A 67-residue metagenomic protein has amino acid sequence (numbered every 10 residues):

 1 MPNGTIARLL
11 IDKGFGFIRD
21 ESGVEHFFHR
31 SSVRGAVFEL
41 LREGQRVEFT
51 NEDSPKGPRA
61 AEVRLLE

Functional and structural regions predicted by a protein language model:
M1-I11: Structural detector for short beta-strands of small beta-barrel domains
G4, G44, A60: Residue-level signature of catalytic and energy-coupling elements of molecular machines, predominantly ATP/GTP-dependent
L10, S22, R64-E67: A generic structural motif
K13-I18: Short aromatic-glycine-enriched beta-strand elements
E25-V37: Beta-strand/loop nucleic-acid-binding surfaces
G35-E48: Short nucleic-acid-contacting surface segments enriched for D/E, G, S/T with interspersed K/R
E52-E67: OB-fold/S1-family single-stranded nucleic acid-binding modules
